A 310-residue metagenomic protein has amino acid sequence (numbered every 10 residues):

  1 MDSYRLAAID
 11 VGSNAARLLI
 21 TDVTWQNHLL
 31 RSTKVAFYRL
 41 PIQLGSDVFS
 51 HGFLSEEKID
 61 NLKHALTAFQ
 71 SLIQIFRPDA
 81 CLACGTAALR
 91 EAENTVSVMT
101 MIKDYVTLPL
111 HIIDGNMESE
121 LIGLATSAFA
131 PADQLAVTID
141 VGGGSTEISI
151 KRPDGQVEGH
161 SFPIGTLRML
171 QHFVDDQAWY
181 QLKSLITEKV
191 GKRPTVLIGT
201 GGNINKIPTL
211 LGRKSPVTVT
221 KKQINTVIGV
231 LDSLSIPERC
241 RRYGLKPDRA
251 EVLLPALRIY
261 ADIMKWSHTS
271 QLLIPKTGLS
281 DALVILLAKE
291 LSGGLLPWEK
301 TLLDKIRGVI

Functional and structural regions predicted by a protein language model:
M1-R5, L30-R31: Extreme N-terminus of proteins, especially the signal/transit-peptide cleavage junction and the first residues
S3-L19: N-terminal amphipathic/basic leader segments beginning at the initiator methionine
L6, I20, D47-P78, T86-V98 (+4 more regions): Helical "lid/coupling" subdomains associated with nucleotide-phosphate turnover
A7-I9, L82, V137-I139: Short aromatic-hydrophobic micro-motifs that form the base-stacking/packing surface for donor nucleotide recognition
D10-A15, I139-S145, T200-N203: A short acidic Gly-Thr/Ser loop motif
R17-L19, Q43, L82-A83: Short, conserved beta-strand segments within well-ordered enzyme catalytic domains that often line or immediately flank
D22-H28: Short loop/turn segments immediately following beta-strands, especially the blade-tip and inter-blade linker loops
L29-S46, H64, Q74: Conserved ATP-binding subdomain of kinase catalytic cores across diverse folds
